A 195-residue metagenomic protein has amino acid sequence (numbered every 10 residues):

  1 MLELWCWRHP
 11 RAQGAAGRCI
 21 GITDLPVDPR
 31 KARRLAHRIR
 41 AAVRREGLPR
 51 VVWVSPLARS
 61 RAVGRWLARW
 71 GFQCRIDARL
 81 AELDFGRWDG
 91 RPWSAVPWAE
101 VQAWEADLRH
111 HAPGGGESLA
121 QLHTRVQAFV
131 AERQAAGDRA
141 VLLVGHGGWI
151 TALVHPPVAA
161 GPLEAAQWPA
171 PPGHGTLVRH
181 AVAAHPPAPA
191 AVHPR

Functional and structural regions predicted by a protein language model:
L2-F72: Active-site-proximal alpha-helix that buttresses catalytic centers in soluble enzyme cores
L4-W5, R50, G137-G148: Generic beta-sheet signal
E46-R79, A103, L177-R195: Conserved histidine-centered catalytic loops in small-molecule metabolism enzymes
V54-S55, T124, V144-G145: Short beta-strand scaffold positions
W66, A152-P156: Active-site signature of alpha/beta-hydrolase-fold catalytic machinery across serine- and Asp/Cys-nucleophile hydrolases
A68-R125: Phosphate-handling substructures
T124-A135: A short, acidic, amphipathic alpha-helical segment used as a generic capping/interface helix at domain edges
V158-P187: Domain-level recognition of soluble alpha/beta enzyme cores, biased toward histidine phosphatases/phosphomutases
